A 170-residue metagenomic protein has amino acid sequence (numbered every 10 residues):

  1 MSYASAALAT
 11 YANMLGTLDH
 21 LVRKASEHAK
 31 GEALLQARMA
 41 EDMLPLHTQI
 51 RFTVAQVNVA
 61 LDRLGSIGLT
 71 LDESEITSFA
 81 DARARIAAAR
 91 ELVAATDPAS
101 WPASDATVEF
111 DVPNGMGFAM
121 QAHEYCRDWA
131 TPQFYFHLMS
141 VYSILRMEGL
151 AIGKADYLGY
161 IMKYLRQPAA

Functional and structural regions predicted by a protein language model:
M1-L8, H20-S26, M162-A170: Basic/polar N-terminal segments that are highly enriched at the extreme N-terminus, encompassing both cleavable
S2-N13, A33-A55, E73-A82, G115-Q133 (+1 more regions): Alpha-helical scaffold segments that form or flank carboxylate-/histidine-based iron centers
L15, D19-S26, N58-L61, A87-A94 (+1 more regions): Structural signal for well-ordered, non-membrane alpha-helices
D42-T70, A89-T96: Conserved alpha-helical segments that form or flank metal/cofactor-binding pockets of metalloenzymes
L64-G68, A94-P102, A106-N114, A122 (+1 more regions): A structural boundary/capping signal
S74, P102-A103, V108-D111, A155 (+1 more regions): A solvent-exposed interaction/effector surface
S78-A88, S100: Mid-length scaffold segments of soluble, non-membrane domains
H123, R127-P168: C-terminal or internal capping secondary-structure element at the end of a domain, subdomain, or sheet
